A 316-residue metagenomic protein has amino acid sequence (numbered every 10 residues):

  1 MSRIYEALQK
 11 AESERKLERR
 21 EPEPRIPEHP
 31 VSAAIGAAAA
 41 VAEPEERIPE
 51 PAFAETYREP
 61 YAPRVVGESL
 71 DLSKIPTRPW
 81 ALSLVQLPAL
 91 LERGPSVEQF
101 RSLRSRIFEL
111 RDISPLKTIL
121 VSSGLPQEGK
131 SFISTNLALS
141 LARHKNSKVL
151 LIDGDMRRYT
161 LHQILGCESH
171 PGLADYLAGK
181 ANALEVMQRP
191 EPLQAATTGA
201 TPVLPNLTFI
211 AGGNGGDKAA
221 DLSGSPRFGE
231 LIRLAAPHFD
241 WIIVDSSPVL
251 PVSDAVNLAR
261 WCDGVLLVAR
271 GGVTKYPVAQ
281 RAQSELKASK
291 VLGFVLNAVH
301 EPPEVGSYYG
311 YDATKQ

Functional and structural regions predicted by a protein language model:
R3-Q9, R15-V97, P277-Q316: C-terminal lobe/tail of nucleotide-utilizing enzymes
I4, L103, V121, D155 (+6 more regions): Residue-level signature of catalytic and energy-coupling elements of molecular machines, predominantly ATP/GTP-dependent
Q9-E12, R101, F108-D112, A142 (+8 more regions): Signal for well-folded cores of large energy- and translation-related assemblies
T77-I113, H170, A174, A181-A196: Extended, non-globular alpha-helical segments
L90-G94, H170-L177, N214-G224, V268: Flexible beta-alpha connector loops of hexameric P-loop NTPases
E92-Q163: Walker A/P-loop phosphate-binding motif and the immediately C-terminal alpha-helix
S140-F209: Phosphate-binding loop that captures ATP/GTP phosphates
D217-Q316: Conserved catalytic-core segment of NTP-binding enzymes
